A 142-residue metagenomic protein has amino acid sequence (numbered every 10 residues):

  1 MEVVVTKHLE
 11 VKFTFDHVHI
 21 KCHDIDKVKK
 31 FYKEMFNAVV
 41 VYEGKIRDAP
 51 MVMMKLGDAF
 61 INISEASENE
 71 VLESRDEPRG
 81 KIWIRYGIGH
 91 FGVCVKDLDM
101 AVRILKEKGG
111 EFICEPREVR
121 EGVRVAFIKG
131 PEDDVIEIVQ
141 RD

Functional and structural regions predicted by a protein language model:
E2-T14, V39-G92, V102-K129, D142: Vicinal oxygen chelate
V28-K33, L105, D133: Conserved active-site tyrosine of GNAT-family acetyltransferases
V135-I138: Short glycine-/small-residue motifs
